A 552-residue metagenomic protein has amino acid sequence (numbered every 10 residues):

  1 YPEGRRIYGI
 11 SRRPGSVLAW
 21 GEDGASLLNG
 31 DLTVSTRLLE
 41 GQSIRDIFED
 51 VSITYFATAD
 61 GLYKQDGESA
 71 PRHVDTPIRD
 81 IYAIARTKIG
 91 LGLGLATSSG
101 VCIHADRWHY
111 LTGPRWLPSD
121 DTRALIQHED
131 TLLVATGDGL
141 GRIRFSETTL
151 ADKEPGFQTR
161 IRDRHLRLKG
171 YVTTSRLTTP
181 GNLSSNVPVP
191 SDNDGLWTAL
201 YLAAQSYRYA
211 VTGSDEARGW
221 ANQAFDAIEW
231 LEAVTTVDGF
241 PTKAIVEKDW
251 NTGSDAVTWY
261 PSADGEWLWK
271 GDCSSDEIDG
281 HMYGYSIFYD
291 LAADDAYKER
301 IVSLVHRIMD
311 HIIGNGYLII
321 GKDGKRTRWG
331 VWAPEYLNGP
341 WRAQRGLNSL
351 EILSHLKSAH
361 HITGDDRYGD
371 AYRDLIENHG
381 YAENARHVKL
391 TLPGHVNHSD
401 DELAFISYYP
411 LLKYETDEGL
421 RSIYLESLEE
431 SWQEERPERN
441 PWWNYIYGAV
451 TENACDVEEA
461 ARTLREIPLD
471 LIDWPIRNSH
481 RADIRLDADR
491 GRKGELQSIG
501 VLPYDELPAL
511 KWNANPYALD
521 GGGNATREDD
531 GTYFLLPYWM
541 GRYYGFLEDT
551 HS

Functional and structural regions predicted by a protein language model:
Y1-R13, T36-D50, R72-K88, S98 (+1 more regions): Short coil-to-beta transitions that initiate beta-strands within beta-rich domains
S16-A19, I53-F56, G92-L95, T131-V134: Conserved beta-propeller blade signature
E22-S26, A59-Y63, S98-C102, D138-G141: Loop/turn residues immediately N-terminal
R123, D138-G139, R144-R164, A404-S552: Terminal, non-catalytic domain-edge segments
D152-N182, A221-V237, S303-K322, R367-V388 (+3 more regions): Long, well-ordered core segments of solenoidal/helical folds
S175-G181, S191, R218-Q344: Extended ligand-binding groove/face enriched in aromatic
A199-S214, G265, G280-Y297, W341 (+6 more regions): Well-ordered alpha-helical scaffold segments within catalytic/enzyme domains
Y297-E452: Elongated scaffolding segments in large macromolecular assemblies, built predominantly from amphipathic alpha-helices
